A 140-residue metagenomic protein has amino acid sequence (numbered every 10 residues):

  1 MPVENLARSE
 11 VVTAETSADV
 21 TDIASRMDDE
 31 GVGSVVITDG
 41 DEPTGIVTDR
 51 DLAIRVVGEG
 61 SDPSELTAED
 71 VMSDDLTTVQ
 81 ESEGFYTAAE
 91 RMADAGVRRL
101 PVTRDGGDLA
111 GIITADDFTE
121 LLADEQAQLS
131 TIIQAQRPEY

Functional and structural regions predicted by a protein language model:
M1-S9, T48-T78, G84-A89, A93 (+1 more regions): Tandem CBS (Bateman) regulatory domains
V11, V20, P43, L76: Short glycine/proline-centered loop/turn elements that form peptide/ligand docking sites
A14-G31, T38, V79-G96, T103-R104 (+2 more regions): The conserved cystathionine-beta-synthase
M27-E30, V35-D51, M92, L100-D116: A glycine-centered beta-loop-beta connector
